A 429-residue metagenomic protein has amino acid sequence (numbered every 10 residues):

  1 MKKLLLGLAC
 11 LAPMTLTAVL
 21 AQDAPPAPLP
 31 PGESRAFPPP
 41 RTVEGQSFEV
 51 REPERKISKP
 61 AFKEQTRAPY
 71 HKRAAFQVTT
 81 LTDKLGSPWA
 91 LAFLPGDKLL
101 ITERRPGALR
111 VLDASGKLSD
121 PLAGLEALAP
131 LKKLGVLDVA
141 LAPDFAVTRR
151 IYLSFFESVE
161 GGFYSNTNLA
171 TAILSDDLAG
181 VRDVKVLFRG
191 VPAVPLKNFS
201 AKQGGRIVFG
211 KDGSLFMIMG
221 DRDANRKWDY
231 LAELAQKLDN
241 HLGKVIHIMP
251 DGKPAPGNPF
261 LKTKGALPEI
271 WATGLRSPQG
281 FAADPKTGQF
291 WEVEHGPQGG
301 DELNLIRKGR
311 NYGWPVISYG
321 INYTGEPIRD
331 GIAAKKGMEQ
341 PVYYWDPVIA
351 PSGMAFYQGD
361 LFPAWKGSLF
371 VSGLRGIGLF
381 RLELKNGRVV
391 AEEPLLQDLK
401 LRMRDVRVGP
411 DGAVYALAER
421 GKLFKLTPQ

Functional and structural regions predicted by a protein language model:
M1-L4: Positively charged n-region of N-terminal signal peptides that target proteins for export
G7-T15: Bacterial N-terminal signal peptides
L16-A21: Sec/Tat signal peptide C-region and signal peptidase I cleavage site
Q22-D221, G280-P285, Q289-G296, P347-K385 (+1 more regions): Acidic, Gly/Ser/Thr-rich repeat motifs that build Ca2+-stabilized beta-propeller blades
D120-L134, V184-K202, H241, P250-W271 (+2 more regions): Surface-exposed loop and turn segments in beta-propeller and other repeat-based domains that flank or scaffold
T167-D177, E233-P250, I306-R307: Beta-propeller blade signature
A266-E302, R307: Repeat-solenoid scaffold signature
L275, V389-P410: Conserved blade-ending motifs and adjacent loop-strand segments that build the rim/top face of beta-propeller domains
